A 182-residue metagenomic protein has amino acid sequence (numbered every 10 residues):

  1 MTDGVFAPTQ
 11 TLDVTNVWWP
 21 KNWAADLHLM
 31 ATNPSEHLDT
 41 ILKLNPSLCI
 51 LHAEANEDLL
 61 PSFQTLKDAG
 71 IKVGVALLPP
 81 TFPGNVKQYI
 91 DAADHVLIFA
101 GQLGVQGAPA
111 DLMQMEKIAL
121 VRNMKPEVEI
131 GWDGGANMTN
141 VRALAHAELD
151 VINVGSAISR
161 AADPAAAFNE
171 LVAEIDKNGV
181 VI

Functional and structural regions predicted by a protein language model:
M1, W23-L29, C49-L51, V73-V75 (+3 more regions): Hydrophobic faces of well-ordered beta-strands that scaffold small-molecule active sites in alpha/beta enzyme cores
M1-G4, M30-T32, E54, A76-P80 (+3 more regions): Active-site beta-loop-alpha junctions enriched in small/polar residues
T2-T65: N-terminal active-site wall of soluble small-molecule enzyme domains
T9-H28, T65-A76, L112-G131, E170-I182: Alpha-helix-loop-beta-strand connector modules within alpha/beta enzyme cores
N33-K43, P80-A92, A136-I152: Catalytic cores of alpha/beta
E36, N45-E129: Conserved anion-binding
I41, V96, V121, D133 (+3 more regions): Conserved, mostly hydrophobic/aromatic
A53-E57, L97-A108, A147-F168: Glycine-rich phosphate-binding active-site loops on the catalytic face of alpha/beta enzymes
